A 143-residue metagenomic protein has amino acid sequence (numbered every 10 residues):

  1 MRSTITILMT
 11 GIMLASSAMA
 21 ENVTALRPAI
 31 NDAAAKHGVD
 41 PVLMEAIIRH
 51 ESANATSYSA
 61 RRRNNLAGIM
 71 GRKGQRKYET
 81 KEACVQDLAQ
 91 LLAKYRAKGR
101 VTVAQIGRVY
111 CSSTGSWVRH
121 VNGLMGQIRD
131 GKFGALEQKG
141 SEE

Functional and structural regions predicted by a protein language model:
M1-L8: Sec-dependent signal peptide recognition, specifically the positively charged N-region followed immediately by
G11, A15-E143: Catalytic cores of secreted/periplasmic lytic hydrolases that degrade extracellular macromolecules
